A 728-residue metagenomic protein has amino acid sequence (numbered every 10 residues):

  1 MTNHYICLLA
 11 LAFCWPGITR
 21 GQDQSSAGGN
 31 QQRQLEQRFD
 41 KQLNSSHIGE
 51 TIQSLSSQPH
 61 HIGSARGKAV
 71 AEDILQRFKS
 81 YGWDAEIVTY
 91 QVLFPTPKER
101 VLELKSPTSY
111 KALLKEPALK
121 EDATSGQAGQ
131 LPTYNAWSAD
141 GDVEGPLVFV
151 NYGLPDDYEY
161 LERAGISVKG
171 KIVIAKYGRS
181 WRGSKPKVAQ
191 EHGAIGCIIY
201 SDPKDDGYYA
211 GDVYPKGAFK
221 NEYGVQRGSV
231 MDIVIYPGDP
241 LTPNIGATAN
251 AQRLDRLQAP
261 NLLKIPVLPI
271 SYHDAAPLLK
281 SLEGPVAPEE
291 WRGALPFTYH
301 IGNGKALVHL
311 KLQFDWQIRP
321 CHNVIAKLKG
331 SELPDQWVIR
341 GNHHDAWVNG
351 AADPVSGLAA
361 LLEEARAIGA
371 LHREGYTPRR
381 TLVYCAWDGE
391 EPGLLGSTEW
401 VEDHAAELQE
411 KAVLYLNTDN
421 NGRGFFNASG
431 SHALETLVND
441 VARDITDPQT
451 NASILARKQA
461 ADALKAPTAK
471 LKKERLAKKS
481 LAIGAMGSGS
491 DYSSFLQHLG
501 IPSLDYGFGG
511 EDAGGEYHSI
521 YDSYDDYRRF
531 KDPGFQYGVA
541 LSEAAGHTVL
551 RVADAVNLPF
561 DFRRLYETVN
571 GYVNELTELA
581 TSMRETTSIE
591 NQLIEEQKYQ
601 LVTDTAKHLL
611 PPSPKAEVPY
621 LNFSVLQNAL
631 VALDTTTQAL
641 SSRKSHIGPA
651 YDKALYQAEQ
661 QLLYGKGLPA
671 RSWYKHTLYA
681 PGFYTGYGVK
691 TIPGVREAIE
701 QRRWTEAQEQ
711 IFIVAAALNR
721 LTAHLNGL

Functional and structural regions predicted by a protein language model:
Q24-Q34, K41, Q53-I172, P203 (+2 more regions): Noncatalytic luminal/extracellular "stalk/propeptide" segments of secretory-pathway proteins
Q34-Q42, S56-A65, T133-S138, I174-R179 (+10 more regions): Second-shell loop/turn segments in exported
S125-Y160, I235-A352, R366, A370-E374: Soluble metallo-hydrolase cores and metallopeptidase-like ectodomains found primarily in the secretory/periplasmic
L147-F219, S331, D335, W347 (+3 more regions): A conserved hydrophobic secondary-structure block that centers on an alpha-helix together with its immediately flanking
P203, V324, R340-L394, A545-T548: Alpha-helical metal-binding/catalytic segments enriched in His/Glu/Asp
N221-V286, L333, D388-R528, G534-Q536 (+3 more regions): Metal-dependent peptidase/peptidase-like ectodomains
V383, D444, E511-G571, E700-L728: His/Asp/Glu-rich mid-to-C-terminal helical/loop segments that flank catalytic regions of hydrolases
K644-L728: C-terminal amphipathic alpha-helical interaction region
